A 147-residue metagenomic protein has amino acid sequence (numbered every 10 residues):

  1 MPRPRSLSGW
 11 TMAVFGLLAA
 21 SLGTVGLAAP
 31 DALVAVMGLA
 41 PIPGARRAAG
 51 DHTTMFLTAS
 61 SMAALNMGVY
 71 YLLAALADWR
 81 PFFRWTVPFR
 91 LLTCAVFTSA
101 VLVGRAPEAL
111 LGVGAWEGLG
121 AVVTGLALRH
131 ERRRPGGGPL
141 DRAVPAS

Functional and structural regions predicted by a protein language model:
M1-A19: Cytosolic juxtamembrane helix and N-cap/initiation of the first transmembrane helix
L17-L27, P43-A75, V87-A95: Core segments of alpha-helical transmembrane spans in multipass integral membrane proteins
S21, A95-S99, L119-V123: Transmembrane-helix signature of multi-pass solute transporters
L27-P43: Short membrane-interface helical motifs at transmembrane helix boundaries in multi-pass membrane transporters
A74, A100, A127-H130: Alpha-helical transmembrane segments and their juxtamembrane interfaces
L76, F82-W85, A95-V113: Membrane-helix boundary connector in multi-pass membrane proteins
F89, W116-G118: Residue-level micro-sites within transmembrane alpha helices that shape and flank functional polar/acidic positions
G118-R142, S147: Membrane-water interface at the C-terminal end of transmembrane alpha helices
